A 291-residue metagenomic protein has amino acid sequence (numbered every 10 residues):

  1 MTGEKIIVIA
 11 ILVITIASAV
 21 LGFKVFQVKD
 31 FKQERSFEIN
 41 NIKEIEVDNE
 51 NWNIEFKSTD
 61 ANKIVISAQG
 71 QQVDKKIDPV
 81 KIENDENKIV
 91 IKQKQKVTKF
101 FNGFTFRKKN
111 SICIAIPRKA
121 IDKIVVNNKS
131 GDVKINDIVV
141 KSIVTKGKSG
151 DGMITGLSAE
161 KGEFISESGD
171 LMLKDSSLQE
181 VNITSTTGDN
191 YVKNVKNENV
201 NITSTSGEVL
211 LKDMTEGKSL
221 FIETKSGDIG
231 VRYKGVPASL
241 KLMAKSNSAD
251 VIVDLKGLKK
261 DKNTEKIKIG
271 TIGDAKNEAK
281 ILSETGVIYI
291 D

Functional and structural regions predicted by a protein language model:
M1-I77, V97-I121, K259-A275: Short acidic/polar N-terminal linker immediately downstream of export determinants
K32-N40, N53-E55, K81-I165, D170-Q179 (+2 more regions): Right-handed parallel beta-helix
E44, K63-V65, P79, I121-K123 (+8 more regions): Exposed beta-strand and adjacent loop surfaces of beta-rich binding modules that mediate intermolecular recognition
I45-V47, V126, T145, A244: Active-site alpha-helical segments that house and flank conserved acidic catalytic motifs for diphosphate chemistry
V47-D78, G131, D137, K148-G156 (+3 more regions): Short, charged N-terminal helix-start/capping segments
T59-A61, D85, K119, E216 (+1 more regions): Short strand-connecting beta-turns/loops that link adjacent beta-strands
L171-D291: Short, surface-exposed interaction patches in beta-rich subdomains that mediate adhesion/assembly near membranes
